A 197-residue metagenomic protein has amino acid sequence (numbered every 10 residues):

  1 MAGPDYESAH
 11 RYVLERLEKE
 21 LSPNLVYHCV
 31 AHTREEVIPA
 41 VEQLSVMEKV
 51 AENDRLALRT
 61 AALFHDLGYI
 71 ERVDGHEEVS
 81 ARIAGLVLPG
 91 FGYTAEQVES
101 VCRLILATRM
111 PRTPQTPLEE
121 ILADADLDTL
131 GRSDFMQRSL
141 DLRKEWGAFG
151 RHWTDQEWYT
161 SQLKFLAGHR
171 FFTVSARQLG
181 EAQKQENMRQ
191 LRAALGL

Functional and structural regions predicted by a protein language model:
M1-E20, H32, V37: Short alpha-helical hairpin
L21-E52, F64, Y93, M110-L197: Divalent metal-dependent phosphate-bond-processing catalytic cores, especially two-metal-ion Mg2+/Mn2+ enzymes that act
V26, I70, D74, F91: Short gly/ser-rich anion-binding loops that grip negatively charged ligand groups
E36, N53-E71, H76, S80 (+1 more regions): His-Asp-centered metal-binding catalytic motifs of divalent-metal-dependent phosphohydrolases/nucleases
E36-V41, H76-F91: An active-site-proximal "capping" alpha-helix that borders the catalytic cofactor pocket
E78, R82-L86, E99, R103 (+1 more regions): Internal, well-ordered alpha-helical scaffold/interface segments that support domain packing or protein-protein contacts
